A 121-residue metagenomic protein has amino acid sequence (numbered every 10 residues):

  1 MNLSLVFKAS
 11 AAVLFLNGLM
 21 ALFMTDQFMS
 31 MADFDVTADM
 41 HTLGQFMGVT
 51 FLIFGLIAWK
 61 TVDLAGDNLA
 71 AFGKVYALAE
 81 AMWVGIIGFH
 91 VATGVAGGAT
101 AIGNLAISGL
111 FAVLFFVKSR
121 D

Functional and structural regions predicted by a protein language model:
M1-S10, S119: N-terminal membrane topogenic signal
L3-V6, L14-H41: Membrane-helix boundary elements
V6-V13, M47-T50, F72, Y76-A79 (+1 more regions): Hydrophobic alpha-helical transmembrane segments of polytopic
L16-N17, M40-D63, V75-G85: Core segments of alpha-helical transmembrane spans in multipass integral membrane proteins
A32, T61-L69: Juxtamembrane membrane-water interface segments of multi-pass membrane proteins, especially cytoplasmic-side
F34-H41, A71, V95-L105: Non-cytosolic membrane-interface motifs at loop->transmembrane helix junctions
D63-G66, G85-I102, K118-D121: Membrane-helix boundary connector in multi-pass membrane proteins
S108-D121: Membrane-water interface at the C-terminal end of transmembrane alpha helices
